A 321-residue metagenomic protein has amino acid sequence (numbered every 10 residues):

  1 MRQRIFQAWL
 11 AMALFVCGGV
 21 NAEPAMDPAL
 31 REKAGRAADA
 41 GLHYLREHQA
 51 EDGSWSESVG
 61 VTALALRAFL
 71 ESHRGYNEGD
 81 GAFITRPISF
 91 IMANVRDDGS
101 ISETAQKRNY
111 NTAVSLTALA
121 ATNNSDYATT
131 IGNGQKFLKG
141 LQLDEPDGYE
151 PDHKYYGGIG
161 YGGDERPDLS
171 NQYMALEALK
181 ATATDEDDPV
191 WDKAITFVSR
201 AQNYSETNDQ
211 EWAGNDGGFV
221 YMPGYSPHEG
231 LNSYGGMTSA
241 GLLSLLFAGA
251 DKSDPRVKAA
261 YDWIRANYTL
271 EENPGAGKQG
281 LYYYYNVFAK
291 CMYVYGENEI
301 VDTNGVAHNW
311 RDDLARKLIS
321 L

Functional and structural regions predicted by a protein language model:
R2, G18-L321: Preference for long, amphipathic alpha-helical scaffolds in soluble/luminal domains and all-alpha bundles
Q7-C17: Bacterial N-terminal signal peptides
